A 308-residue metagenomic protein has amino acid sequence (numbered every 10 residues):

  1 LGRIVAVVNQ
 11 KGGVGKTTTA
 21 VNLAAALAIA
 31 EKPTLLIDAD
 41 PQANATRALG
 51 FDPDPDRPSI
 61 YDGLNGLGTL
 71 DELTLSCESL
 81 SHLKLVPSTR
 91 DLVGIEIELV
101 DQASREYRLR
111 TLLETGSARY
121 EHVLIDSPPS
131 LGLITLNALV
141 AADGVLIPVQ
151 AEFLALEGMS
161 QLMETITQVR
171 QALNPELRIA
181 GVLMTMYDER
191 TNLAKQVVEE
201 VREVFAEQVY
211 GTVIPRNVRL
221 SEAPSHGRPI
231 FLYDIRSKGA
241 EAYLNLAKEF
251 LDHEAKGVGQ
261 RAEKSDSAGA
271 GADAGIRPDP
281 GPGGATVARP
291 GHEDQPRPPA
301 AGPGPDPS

Functional and structural regions predicted by a protein language model:
L1-S308: P-loop NTP-binding core
